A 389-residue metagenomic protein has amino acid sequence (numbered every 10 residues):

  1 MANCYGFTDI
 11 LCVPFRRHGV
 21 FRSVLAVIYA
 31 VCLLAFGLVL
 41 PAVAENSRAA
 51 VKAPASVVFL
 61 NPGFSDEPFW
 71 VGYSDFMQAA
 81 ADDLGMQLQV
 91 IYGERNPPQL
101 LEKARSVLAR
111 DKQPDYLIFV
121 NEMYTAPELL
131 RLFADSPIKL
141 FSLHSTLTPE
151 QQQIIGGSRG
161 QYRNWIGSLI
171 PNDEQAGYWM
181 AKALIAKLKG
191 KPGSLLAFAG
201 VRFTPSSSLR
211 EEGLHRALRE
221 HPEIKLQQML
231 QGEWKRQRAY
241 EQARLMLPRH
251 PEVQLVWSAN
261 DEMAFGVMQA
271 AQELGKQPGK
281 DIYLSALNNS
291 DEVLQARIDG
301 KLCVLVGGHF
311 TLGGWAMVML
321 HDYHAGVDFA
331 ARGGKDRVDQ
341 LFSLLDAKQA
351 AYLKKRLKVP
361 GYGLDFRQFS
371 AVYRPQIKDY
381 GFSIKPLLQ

Functional and structural regions predicted by a protein language model:
K52-F76, A80, Q89-E102, V120-Y124 (+1 more regions): Extracytoplasmic "Venus flytrap"
A53, W315-Q389: Hinge/cleft segment of the Venus flytrap/periplasmic-binding protein
L60, D111-N121, K139-H144, L196-A197 (+4 more regions): Periplasmic-binding protein-like
P68-L84, A176-M180, P205-I224, G266 (+1 more regions): Short, solvent-exposed amphipathic alpha-helices that sit in or adjacent to ligand/effector-binding or catalytic
L100, I166-S194, A239, N289 (+2 more regions): Hydrophobic alpha-helical segments within soluble ligand-binding/sensing domains
L101-Q152, M263: Beta-alpha junction/loop-to-helix N-cap segments that form part of ligand/metal-binding clefts
R131-Q175, V293: Flexible loop/hinge segments that line or gate small-molecule binding clefts
L140-I154, S258-L302, T311: Venus flytrap/periplasmic-binding-protein-like
